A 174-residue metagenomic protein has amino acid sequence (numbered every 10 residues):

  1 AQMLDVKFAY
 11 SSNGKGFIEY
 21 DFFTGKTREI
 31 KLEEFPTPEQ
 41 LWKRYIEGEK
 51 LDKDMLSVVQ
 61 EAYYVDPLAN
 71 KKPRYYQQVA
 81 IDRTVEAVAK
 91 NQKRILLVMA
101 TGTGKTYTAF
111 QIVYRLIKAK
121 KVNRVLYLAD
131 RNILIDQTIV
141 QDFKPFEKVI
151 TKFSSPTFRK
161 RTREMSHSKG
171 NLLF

Functional and structural regions predicted by a protein language model:
A1-R124, I133-V149, H167-F174: ATP-dependent helicase/translocase motor core
Y127-A129: Short beta-strand-centered segment that lines the nucleotide-binding/catalytic pocket of NTP-utilizing
N132, F153-R163: Conserved helicase motor
